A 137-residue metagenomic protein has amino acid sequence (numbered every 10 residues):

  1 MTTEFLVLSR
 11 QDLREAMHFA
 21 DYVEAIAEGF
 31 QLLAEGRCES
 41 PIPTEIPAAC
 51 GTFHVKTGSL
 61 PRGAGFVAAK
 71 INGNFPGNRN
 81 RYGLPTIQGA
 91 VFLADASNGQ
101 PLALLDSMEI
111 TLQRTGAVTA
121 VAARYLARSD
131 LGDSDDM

Functional and structural regions predicted by a protein language model:
M1-R114, V118-A120: N-terminal ligand-binding/catalytic initiation module
D95, G116-M137: Glycine-rich adenosine-cofactor-binding loop
